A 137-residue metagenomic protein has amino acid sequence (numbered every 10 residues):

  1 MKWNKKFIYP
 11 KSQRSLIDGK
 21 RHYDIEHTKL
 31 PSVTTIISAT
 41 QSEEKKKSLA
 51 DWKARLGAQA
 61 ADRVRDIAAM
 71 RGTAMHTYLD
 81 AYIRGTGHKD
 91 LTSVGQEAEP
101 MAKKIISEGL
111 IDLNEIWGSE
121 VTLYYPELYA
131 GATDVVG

Functional and structural regions predicted by a protein language model:
M1-A74: Charged, glycine-rich intrinsically disordered N-terminal tails and low-complexity linkers that flank
W3-K6, V64-G137: Catalytic cores of nuclease domains that cleave nucleic-acid phosphodiester backbones
